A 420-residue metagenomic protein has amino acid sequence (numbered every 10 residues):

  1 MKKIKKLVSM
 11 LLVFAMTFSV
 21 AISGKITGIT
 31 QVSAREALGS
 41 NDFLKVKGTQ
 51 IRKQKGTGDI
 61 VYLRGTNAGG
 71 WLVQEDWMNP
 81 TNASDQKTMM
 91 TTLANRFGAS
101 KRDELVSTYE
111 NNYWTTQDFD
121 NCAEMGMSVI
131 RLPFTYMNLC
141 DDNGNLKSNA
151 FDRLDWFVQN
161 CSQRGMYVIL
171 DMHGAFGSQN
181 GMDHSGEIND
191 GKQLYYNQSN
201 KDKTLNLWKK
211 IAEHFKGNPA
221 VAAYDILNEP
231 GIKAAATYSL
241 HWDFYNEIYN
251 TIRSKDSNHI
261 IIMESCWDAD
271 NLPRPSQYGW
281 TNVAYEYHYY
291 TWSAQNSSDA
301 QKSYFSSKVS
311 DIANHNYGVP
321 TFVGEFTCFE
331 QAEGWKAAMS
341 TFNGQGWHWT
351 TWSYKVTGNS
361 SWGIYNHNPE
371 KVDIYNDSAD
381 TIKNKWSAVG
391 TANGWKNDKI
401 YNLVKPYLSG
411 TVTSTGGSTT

Functional and structural regions predicted by a protein language model:
M1-L11, S23: Bacterial N-terminal signal peptides that target proteins for export
V13-M16: Sec-dependent N-terminal signal peptides
F18-E36: Sec-dependent signal peptide cleavage junction
E36-K45, G390: Short small/polar-residue motifs
N41, V46-G56, I60-L63, A68-I260 (+1 more regions): Active-site mouth of glycoside hydrolases
D42-L44, S100, S199, L205-K209 (+3 more regions): Extracellular glycoside hydrolase catalytic/binding regions
G358-V412: Ligand-binding grooves and catalytic loops that recognize ribose/phosphate and carbohydrate rings, and esterified lipid
T413-T420: Ser/Thr/Gly/Pro-rich low-complexity, disordered linker/stalk segments of secreted and cell-surface proteins
